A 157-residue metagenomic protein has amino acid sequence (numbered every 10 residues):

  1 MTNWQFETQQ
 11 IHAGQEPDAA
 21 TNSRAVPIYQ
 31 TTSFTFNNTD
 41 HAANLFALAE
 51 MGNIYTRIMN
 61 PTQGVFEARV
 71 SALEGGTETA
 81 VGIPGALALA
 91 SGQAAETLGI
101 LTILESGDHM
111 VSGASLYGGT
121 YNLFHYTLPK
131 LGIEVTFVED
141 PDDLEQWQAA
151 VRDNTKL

Functional and structural regions predicted by a protein language model:
M1-N53: N-terminal glycine-rich, Lys/His-bearing helix-loop that initiates the first secondary-structure elements of many
N22, V70, A95, M110 (+1 more regions): Buried hydrophobic positions in well-ordered alpha/beta secondary-structure cores of metabolic enzymes
R24, D142-L157: Active-site phosphate-binding strand-loop segment of PLP-dependent enzymes
S33, N38-A94, G119, F124-Y126: Conserved N-terminal alpha-helix of the aminotransferase class I/II PLP-enzyme fold
L73-G76, L104-H109, P129, D153-L157: Short, surface-exposed connector motifs at secondary-structure boundaries
Q93-E96, D140-E145: Short acidic loop-to-helix transition motifs that present clustered carboxylates
T102-T120, E139: Conserved PLP-anchoring active-site segment centered on the Schiff-base-forming lysine
Y126-D142: A glycine-rich helix N-cap at a beta->alpha junction
